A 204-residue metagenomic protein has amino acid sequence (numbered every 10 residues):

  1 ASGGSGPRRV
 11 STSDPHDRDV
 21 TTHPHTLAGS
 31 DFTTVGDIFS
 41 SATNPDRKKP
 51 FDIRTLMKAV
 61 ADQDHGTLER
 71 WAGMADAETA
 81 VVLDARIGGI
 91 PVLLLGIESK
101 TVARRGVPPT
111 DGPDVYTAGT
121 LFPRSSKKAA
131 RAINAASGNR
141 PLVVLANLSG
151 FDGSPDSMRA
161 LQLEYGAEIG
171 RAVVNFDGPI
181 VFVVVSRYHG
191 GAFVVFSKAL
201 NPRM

Functional and structural regions predicted by a protein language model:
A1-M204: Ligand-binding clefts of soluble mixed alpha/beta catalytic domains
